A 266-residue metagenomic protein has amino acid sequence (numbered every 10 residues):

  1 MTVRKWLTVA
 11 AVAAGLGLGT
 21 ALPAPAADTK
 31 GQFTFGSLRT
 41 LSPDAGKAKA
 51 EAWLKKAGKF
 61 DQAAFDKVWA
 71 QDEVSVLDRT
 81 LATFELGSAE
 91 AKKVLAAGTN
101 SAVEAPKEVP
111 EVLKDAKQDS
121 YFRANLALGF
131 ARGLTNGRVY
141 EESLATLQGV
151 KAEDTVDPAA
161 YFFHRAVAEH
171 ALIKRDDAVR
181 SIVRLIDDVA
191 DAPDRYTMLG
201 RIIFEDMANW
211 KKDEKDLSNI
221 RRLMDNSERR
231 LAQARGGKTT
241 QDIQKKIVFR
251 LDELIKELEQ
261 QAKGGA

Functional and structural regions predicted by a protein language model:
M1-K5: N-terminal secretory signal peptides that target proteins for export/translocation
T8-V9, E169: General helical structural elements
V9-G19: Bacterial N-terminal signal peptides
L18-A27: Sec/Tat signal peptide C-region and signal peptidase I cleavage site
A26-A160, H164-A266: Mature extracytoplasmic or organellar-lumen-exposed domains after removal of signal/transit peptides
